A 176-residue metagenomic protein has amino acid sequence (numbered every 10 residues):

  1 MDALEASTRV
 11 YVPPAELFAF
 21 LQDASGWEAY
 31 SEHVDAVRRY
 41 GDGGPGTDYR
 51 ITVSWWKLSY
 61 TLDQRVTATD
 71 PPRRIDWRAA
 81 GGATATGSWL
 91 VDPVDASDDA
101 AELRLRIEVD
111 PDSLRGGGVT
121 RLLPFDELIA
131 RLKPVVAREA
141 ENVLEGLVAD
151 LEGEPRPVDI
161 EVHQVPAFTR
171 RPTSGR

Functional and structural regions predicted by a protein language model:
M1-G44, P166-R176: Hydrophobic ligand-binding cavity/cleft-lining segments
D2, V12, I51, D76 (+1 more regions): Residue-level detector of alpha-helix boundaries and kinks
E5-S7, R74, S88: Short, acidic/polar N-cap/turn motifs at the starts of alpha helices
R9-P13, T52-W56, T67-T69, A80 (+2 more regions): Solvent-exposed residues in well-ordered beta-strands and their adjoining turns, especially edge/terminal strands
R38-T86, D98-E102, R138-I160, T169-R176: Glycine-rich portal/gate segments that line the openings of hydrophobic small-molecule binding cavities
A79-N142, V158-I160: Beta-strand/loop substructures that line and gate deep hydrophobic ligand-binding cavities in soluble
